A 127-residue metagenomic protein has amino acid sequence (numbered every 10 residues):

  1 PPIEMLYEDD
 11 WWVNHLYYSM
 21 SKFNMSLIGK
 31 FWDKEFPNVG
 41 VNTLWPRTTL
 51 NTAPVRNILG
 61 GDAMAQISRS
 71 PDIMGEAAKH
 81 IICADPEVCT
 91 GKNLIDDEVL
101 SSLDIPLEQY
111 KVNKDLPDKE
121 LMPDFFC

Functional and structural regions predicted by a protein language model:
P1-N38, W45-R56, G60: Catalytic loop of short-chain dehydrogenase/reductase
T43-L44, G61-C127: C-terminal helical subdomain
